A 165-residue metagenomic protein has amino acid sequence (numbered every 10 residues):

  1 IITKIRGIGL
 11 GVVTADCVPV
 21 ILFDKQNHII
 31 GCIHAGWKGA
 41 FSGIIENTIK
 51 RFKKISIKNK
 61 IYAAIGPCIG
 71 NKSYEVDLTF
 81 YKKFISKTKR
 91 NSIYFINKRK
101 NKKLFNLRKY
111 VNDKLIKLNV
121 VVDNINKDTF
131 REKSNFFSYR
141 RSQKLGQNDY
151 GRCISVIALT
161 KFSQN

Functional and structural regions predicted by a protein language model:
I1-N165: Active-site microenvironment for binding and transforming phosphate-containing groups
